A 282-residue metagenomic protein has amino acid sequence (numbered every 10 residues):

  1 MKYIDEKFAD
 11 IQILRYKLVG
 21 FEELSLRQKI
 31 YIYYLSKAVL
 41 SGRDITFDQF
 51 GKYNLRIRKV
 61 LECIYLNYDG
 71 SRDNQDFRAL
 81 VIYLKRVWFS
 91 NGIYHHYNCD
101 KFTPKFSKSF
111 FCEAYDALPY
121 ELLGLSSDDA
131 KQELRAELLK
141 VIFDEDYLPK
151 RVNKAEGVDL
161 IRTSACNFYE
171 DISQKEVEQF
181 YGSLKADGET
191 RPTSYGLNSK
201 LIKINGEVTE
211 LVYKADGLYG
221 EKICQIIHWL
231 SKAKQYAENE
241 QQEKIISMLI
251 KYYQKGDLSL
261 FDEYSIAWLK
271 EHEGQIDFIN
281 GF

Functional and structural regions predicted by a protein language model:
M1-L211, A215-E238: N-terminal helix-rich structural modules
R27-I30, K203, K244, S259 (+1 more regions): A generic structural micro-environment signature that highlights single residues at secondary-structure boundaries
A38-S41, K251-G256: A short structural micro-motif
L40, Q241, I245, A267-W268: Generic detector of bulky aromatic hydrophobic side chains
S41, D48-Q49, L260-E263, K270: General N-terminal targeting signals
Q225-I226, Q241-I250: Segments forming glycine/polar-rich beta-alpha architectures that bind adenosine-containing cofactors
D262-F282: Active-site-proximal, well-structured secondary-structure segments within enzyme catalytic domains
